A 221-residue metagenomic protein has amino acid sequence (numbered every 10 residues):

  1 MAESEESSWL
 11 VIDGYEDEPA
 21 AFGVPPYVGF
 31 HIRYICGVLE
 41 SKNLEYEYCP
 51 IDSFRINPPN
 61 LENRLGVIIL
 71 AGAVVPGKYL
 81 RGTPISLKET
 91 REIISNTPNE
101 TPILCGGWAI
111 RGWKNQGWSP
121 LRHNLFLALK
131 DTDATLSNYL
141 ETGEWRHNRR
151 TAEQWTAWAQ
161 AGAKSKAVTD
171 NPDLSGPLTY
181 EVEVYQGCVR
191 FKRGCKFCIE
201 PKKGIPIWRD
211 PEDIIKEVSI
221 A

Functional and structural regions predicted by a protein language model:
A2-K216: Acidic, low-complexity intrinsically disordered segments
E217-A221: Short Fe-S-cluster ligation motifs
